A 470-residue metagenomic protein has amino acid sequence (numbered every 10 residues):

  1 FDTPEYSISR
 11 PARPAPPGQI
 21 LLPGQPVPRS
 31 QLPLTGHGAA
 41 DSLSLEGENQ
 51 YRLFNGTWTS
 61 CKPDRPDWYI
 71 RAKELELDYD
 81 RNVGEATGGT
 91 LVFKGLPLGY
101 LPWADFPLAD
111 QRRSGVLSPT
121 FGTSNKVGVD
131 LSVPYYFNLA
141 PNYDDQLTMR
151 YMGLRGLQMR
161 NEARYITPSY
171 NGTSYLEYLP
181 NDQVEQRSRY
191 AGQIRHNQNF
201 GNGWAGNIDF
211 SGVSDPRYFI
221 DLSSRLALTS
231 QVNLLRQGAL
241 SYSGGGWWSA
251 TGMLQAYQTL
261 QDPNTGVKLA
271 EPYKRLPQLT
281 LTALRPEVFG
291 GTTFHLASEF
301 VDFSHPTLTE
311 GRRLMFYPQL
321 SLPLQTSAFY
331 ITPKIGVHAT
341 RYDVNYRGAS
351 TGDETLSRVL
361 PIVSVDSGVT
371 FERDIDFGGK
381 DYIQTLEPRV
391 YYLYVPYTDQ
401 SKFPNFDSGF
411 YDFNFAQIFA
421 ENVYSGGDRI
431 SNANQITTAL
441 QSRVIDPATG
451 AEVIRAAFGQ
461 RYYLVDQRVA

Functional and structural regions predicted by a protein language model:
F1-T59, P63-E74, D78-A470: Outer-membrane beta-barrel proteins and related beta-barrel translocases across Gram-negative bacteria
